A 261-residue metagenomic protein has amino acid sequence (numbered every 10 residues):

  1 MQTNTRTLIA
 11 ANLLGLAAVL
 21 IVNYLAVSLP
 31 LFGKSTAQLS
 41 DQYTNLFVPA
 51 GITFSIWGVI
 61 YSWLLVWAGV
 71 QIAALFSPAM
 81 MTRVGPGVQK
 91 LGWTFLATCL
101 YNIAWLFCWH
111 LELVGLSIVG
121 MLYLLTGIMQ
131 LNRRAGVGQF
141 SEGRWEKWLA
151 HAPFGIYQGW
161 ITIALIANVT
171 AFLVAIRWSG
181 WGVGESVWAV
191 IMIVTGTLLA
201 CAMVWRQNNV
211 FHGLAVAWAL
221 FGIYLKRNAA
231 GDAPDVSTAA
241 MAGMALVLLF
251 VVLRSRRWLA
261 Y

Functional and structural regions predicted by a protein language model:
M1-N12, W57, L214: N-terminal membrane topogenic signal
N4, A73-S77, R133-G138, V252-Y261: Membrane-interface capping segments at transmembrane-helix boundaries
L14-I21, K90, T94-W105, G120-L131 (+1 more regions): Alpha-helical transmembrane segments of multi-pass integral membrane proteins
L16-G33: Alpha-helical transmembrane segments of multi-pass membrane proteins
D41-I56, W148-G155, W178-A189: Short aromatic-rich membrane-water interface segments that cap or initiate transmembrane helices in multi-pass membrane
A104-V119, I176-V183, V204-Q207, N228-P234: Membrane-interface helix caps and helix-loop-helix hairpins in membrane proteins
H212-I223: Central hydrophobic cores of alpha-helical transmembrane segments in multi-pass integral membrane proteins
G231-M244: Loop-to-transmembrane alpha-helix initiation sites
